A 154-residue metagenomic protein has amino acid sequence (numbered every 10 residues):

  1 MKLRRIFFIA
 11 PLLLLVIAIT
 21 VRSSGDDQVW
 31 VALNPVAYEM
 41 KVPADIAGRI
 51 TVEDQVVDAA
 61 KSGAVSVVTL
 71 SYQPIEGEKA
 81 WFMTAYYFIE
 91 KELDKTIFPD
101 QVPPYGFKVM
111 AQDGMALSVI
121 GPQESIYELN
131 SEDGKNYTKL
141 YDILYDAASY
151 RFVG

Functional and structural regions predicted by a protein language model:
K2-I75, I97-G154: N-terminal targeting sequences that direct proteins away from the cytosol to non-cytosolic compartments
S66-D94: A short acidic-to-branched-hydrophobic micro-motif
